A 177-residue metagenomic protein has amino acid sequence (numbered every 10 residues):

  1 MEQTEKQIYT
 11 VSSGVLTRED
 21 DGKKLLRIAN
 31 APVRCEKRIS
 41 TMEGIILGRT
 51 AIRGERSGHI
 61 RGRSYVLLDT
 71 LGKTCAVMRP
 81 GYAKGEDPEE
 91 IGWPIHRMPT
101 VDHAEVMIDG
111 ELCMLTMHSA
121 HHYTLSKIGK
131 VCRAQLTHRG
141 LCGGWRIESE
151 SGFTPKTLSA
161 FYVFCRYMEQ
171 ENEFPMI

Functional and structural regions predicted by a protein language model:
M1-A51, E55-G62, L71-Y82, E86-I177: Low-complexity or membrane-interfacial segments used for flexible interactions
Y65-L67: An acidic-aromatic
